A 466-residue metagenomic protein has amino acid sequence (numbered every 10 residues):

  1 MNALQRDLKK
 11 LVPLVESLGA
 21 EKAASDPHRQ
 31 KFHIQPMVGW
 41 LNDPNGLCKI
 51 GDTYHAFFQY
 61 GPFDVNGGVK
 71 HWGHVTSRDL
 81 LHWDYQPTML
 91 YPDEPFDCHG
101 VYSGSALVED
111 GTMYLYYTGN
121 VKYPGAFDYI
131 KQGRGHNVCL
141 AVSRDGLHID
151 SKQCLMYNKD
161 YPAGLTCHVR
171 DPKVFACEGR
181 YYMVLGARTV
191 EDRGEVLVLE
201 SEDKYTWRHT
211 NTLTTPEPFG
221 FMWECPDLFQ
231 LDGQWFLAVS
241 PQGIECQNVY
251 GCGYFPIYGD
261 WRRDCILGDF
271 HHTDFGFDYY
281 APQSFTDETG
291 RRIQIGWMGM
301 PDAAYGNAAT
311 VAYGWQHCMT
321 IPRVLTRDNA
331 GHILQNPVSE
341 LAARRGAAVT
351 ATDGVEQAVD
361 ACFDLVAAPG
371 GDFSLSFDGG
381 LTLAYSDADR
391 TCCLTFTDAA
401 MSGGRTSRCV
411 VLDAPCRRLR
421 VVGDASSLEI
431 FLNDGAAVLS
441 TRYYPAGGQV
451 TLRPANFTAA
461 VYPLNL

Functional and structural regions predicted by a protein language model:
M1-D171, A176-F219, D232-F275, M298-A347 (+2 more regions): Beta-rich carbohydrate-recognition and catalytic domains
V15-A20, P256-D269, T273-L466: Beta-rich accessory regions
F221-P226, Y280-P282: Repeated scaffold domains used in trafficking and secretory/extracellular systems, primarily beta-propellers
F229: Catalytic nucleophile-His microenvironment captured as a short glycine-rich beta-strand/loop that brackets
